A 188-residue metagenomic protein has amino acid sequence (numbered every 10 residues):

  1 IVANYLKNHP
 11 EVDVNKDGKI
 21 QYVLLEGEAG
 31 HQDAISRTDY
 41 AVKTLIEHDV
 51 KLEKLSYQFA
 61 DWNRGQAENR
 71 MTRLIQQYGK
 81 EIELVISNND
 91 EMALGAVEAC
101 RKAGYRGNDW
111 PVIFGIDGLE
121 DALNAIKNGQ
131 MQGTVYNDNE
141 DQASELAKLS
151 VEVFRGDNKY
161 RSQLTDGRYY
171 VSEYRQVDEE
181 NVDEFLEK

Functional and structural regions predicted by a protein language model:
I1-G18, S36, A67-E68, G118-A122 (+1 more regions): Hydrophobic alpha-helical segments within soluble ligand-binding/sensing domains
A3-K7, V42, I46-V50, T72-K80 (+4 more regions): Sec-exported extracytoplasmic/periplasmic mature domains
D13-K19, V50-L52, G79-E81, R106-W110 (+1 more regions): Short helix-terminating capping/connector loops at secondary-structure junctions
K16-A29, D33, D141-K188: Hinge/cleft segment of the Venus flytrap/periplasmic-binding protein
Q21, W110-V112, G133: Proline-centered loop/turn at the N-terminus of a beta-strand
Q21-L24, I46-R64: Short beta-strand elements in bilobed, periplasmic/extracellular small-molecule ligand-binding domains
T38-D39, T44-E47, N181-K188: Short, low-complexity, polybasic intrinsically disordered segments
A41, L55-N124: Hydrophobic alpha-helical
